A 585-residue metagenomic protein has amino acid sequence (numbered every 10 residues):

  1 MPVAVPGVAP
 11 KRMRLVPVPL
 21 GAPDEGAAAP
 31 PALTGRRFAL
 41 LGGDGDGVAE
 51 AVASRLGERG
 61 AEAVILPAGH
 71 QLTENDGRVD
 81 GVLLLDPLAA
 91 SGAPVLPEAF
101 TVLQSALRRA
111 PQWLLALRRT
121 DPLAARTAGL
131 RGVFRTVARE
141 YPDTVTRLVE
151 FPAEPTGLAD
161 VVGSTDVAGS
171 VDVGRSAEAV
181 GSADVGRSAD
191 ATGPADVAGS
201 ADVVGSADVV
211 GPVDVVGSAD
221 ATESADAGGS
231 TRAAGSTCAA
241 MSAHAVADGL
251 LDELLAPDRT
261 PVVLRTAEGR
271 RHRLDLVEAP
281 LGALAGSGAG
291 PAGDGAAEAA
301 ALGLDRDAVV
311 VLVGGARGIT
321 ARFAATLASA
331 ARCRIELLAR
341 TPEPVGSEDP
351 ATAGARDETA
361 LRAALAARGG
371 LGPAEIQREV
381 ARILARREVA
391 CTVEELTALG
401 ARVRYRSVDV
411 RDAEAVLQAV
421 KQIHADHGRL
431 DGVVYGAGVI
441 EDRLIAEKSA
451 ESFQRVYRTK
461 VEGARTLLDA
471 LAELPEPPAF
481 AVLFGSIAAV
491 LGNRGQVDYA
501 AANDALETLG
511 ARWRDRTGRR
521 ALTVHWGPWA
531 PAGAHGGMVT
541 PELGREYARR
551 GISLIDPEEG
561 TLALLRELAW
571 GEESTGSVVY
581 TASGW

Functional and structural regions predicted by a protein language model:
M1-V3: Long, low-complexity intrinsically disordered regions
R14-P111, D214, C238-D248, L255-F484 (+1 more regions): NAD(P)H/NAD(P)+-dependent Rossmann-fold oxidoreductase cores
A68, R119, F151-A153, S176 (+5 more regions): Active-site loop/turn elements of alpha/beta-hydrolase fold enzymes, especially the short glycine-/histidine-rich
L123-A159, M241-L250, P342-G346, E441-D442 (+3 more regions): Flexible, glycine-rich beta-alpha linker
T156-A240: Long, intrinsically disordered low-complexity tandem-repeat segments
A256-R259, W570-T575: Glycine/proline-rich active-site loop of Rossmann-fold NAD(P)-dependent oxidoreductases
E573-W585: Conserved "landmark" site that anchors the functional core of diverse proteins
